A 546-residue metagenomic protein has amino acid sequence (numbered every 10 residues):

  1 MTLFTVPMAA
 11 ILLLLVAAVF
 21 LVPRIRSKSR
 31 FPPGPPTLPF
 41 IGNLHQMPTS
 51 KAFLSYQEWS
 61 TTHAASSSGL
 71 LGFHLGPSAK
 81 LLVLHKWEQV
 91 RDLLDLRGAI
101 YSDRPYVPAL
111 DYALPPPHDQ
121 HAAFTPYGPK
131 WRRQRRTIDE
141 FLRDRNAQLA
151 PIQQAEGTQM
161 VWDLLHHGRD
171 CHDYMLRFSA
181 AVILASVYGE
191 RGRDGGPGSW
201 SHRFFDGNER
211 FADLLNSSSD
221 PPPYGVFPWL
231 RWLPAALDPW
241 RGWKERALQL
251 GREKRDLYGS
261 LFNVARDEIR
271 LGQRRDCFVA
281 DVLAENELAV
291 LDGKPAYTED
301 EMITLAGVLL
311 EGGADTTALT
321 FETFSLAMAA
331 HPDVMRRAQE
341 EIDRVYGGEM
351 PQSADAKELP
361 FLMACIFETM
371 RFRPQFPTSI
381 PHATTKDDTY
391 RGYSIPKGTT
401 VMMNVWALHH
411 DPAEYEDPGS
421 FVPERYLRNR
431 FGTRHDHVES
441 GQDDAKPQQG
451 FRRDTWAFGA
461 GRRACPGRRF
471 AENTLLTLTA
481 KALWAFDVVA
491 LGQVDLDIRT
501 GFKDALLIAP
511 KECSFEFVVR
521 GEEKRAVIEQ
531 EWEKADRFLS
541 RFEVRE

Functional and structural regions predicted by a protein language model:
T2-P116, P129, R133, Q154-Q159 (+5 more regions): N-terminal membrane-proximal hinge/A-helix region immediately C-terminal to the signal-anchor transmembrane segment
F31, V83-L93, I100-S102, R191-R203 (+2 more regions): Classical protein tyrosine phosphatase
P33-P36, R203-A212, Q273-D281, A327-F376 (+5 more regions): Cytochrome P450 I-helix active-site segment
L44-A64, S68, D256, E349-G392 (+1 more regions): Conserved cytochrome P450 K-helix E-x-x-R motif and the immediately C-terminal K′/meander segment
Y106-L114, A147-F321: Cytochrome P450 heme-thiolate monooxygenase catalytic core
Q120, G307, R428-L475, G501-F502: Cytochrome P450 heme-thiolate "Cys pocket" and heme-binding signature region
R193, P332-V334, R468-E512, V518-K524: Cytochrome P450 heme-binding "Cys pocket" and the immediately downstream C-terminal segment
M403-A445, W532-A535: Conserved cytochrome P450 K-helix/beta-meander segment immediately N-terminal to the heme-binding cysteine loop
